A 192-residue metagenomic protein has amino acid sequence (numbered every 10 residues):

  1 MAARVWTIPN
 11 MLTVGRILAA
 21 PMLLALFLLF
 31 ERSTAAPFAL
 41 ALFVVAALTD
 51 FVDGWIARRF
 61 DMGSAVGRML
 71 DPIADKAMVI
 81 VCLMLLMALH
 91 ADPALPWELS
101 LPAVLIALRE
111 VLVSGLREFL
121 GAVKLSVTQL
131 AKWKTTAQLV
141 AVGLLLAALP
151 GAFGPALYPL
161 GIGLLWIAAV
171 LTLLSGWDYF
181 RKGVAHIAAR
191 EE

Functional and structural regions predicted by a protein language model:
M1-P9, V14, A19-A20, F38-A47 (+1 more regions): C-terminal membrane-associated helical module and adjoining short loops/tails
R4-N10, W55-L70, V127: Membrane interfacial helix-start motif at the N-side
G15-L23, P72-L86, R109-S114, K134-L145: Core segments of transmembrane alpha-helices that mediate helix-helix packing or line hydrophobic substrate/ligand
L18-V66, C82-L105, L157-L173: Membrane-embedded alpha-helical segments that form the functional core of polytopic membrane enzymes, especially those
L24, F60, A77, R117-E118 (+2 more regions): Short alpha-helical scaffold segments that flank and stabilize functional sites
R58-R59, A88-L89, E118, A122 (+1 more regions): Transmembrane helix-loop junction
A65, A107-L108, L125, K132: Short acidic-hydrophobic sequence patches enriched in Asp/Glu that either
L112-S126: Membrane-helix boundary/interface segments in integral membrane proteins
